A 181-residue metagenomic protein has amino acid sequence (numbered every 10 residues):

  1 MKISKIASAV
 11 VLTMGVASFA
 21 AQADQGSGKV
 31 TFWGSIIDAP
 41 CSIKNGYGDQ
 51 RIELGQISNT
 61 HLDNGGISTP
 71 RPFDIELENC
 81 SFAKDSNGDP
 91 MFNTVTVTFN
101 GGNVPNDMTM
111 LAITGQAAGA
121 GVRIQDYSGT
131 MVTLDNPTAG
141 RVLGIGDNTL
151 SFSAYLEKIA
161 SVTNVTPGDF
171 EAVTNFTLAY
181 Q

Functional and structural regions predicted by a protein language model:
K2-I6, A20-Q181: Mature extracellular/passenger domains of Gram-negative fimbrial/pilin and adhesin proteins
A9-A17: Bacterial N-terminal signal peptides
